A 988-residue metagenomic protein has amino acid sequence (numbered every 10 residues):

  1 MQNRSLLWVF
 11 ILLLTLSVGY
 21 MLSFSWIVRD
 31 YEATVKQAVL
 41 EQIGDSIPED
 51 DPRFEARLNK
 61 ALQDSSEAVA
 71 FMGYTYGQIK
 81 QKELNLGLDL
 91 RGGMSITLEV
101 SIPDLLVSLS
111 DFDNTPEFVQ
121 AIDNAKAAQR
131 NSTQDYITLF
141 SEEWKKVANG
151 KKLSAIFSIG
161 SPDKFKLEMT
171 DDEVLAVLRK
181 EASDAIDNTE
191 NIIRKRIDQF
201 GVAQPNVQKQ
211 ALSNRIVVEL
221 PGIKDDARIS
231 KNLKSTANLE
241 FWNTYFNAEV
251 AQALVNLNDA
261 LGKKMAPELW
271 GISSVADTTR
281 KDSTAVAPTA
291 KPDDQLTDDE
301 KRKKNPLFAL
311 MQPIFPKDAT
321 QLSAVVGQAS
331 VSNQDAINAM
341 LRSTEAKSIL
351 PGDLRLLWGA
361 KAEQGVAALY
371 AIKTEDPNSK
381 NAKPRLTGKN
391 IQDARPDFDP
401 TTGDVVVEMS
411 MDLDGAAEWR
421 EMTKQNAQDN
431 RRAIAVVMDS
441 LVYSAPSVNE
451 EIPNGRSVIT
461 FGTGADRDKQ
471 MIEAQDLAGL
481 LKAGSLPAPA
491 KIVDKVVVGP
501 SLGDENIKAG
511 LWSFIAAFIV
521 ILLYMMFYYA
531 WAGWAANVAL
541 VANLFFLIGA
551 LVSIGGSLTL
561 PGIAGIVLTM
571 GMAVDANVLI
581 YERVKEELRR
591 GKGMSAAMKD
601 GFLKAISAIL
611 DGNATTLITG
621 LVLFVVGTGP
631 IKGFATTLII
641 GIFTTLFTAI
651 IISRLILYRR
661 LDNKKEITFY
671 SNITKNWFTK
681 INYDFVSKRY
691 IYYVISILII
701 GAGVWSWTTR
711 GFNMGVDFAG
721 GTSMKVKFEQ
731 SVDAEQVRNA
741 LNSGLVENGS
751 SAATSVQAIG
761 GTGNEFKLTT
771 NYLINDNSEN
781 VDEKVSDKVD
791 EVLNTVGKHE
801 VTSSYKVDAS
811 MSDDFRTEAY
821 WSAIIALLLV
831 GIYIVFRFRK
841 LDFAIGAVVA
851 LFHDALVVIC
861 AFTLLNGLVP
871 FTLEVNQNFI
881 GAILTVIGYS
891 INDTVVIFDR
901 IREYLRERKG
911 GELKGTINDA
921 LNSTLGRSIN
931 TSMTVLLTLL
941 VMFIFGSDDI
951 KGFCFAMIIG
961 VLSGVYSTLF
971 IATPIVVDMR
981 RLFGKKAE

Functional and structural regions predicted by a protein language model:
M1-V18, F24-K80, L84, V107-S141 (+6 more regions): Interfacial helix-loop-helix hairpins and adjacent transmembrane helices of multi-pass alpha-helical membrane proteins
Q2, W8, A542, G549-A550 (+5 more regions): Hydrophobic alpha-helical transmembrane segments of membrane transport and translocation systems, primarily multi-pass
N3-R4, V407-E408, D412-N430, I434-A435 (+5 more regions): Interfacial segments of transmembrane alpha-helices in multi-pass membrane proteins
L12-L14, G533-G555, I566-A573, F634-A649 (+3 more regions): Small-residue-enriched core segments of transmembrane alpha-helices in multipass membrane transport and channel
L22-Y31, E41-I43, P52-M72, G77-S447 (+3 more regions): Non-transmembrane, solvent-exposed regions of membrane trafficking/translocation machinery
I193, S501-I521, L540, M572 (+11 more regions): Pore- and gate-forming transmembrane helices of large, multi-pass membrane proteins
E219, I472-A516, E779-N780, K784-L829 (+1 more regions): Juxtamembrane "pre-transmembrane" interface segments
G571-T615, Y658-E666, T863, L868-T931 (+2 more regions): Cytosolic juxtamembrane regions of multi-pass inner-membrane proteins
